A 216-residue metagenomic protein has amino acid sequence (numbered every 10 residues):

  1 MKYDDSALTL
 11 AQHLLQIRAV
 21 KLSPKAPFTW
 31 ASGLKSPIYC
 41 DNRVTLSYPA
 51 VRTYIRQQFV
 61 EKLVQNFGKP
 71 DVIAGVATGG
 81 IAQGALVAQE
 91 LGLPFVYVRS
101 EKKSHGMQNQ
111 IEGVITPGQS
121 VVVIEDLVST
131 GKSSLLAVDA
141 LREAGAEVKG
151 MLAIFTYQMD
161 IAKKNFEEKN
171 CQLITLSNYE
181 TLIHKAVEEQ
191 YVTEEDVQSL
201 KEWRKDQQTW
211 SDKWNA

Functional and structural regions predicted by a protein language model:
M1-F67: Active-site-facing substrate-recognition patch
K2-Q16, D139-A216: PRPP-dependent phosphoribosyltransferase catalytic core
F59-D71, V138-A144: Phosphate/pyrophosphate-binding loops at sites that engage ATP/ADP/AMP, CoA/4′-phosphopantetheine, polyphosphate
N66, G113-P117, A144, N165: Solvent-exposed alpha-helices and their adjacent loops that cap or buttress functional pockets in soluble metabolic
G68-A77, L152: Short glycine-rich phosphate-binding loop at a beta-alpha junction
D71, Q119, K149: Conserved acidic residues
G84-V122, T130-L136: Short, glycine/charge-rich flexible loops or terminal/linker lids adjacent to PRPP-binding catalytic cores
